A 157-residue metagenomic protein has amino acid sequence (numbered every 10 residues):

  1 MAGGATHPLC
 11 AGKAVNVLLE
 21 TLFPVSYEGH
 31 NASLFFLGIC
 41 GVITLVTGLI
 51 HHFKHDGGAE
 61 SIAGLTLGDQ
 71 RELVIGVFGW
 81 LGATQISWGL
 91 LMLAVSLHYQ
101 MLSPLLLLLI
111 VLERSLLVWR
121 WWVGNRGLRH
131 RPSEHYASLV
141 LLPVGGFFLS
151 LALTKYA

Functional and structural regions predicted by a protein language model:
G12-T44: Cytosolic juxtamembrane helix and N-cap/initiation of the first transmembrane helix
V42-D69: Hydrophobic transmembrane helix segments
D69-L93: Core segments of alpha-helical transmembrane spans in multipass integral membrane proteins
G89-L105: Juxtamembrane helix-break-helix junctions at the cytosolic face of small multi-pass alpha-helical membrane proteins
L105-W122: Hydrophobic alpha-helical membrane segments
W119-Y136: Membrane-helix boundary connector in multi-pass membrane proteins
P143-A157: Membrane-water interface at the C-terminal end of transmembrane alpha helices
